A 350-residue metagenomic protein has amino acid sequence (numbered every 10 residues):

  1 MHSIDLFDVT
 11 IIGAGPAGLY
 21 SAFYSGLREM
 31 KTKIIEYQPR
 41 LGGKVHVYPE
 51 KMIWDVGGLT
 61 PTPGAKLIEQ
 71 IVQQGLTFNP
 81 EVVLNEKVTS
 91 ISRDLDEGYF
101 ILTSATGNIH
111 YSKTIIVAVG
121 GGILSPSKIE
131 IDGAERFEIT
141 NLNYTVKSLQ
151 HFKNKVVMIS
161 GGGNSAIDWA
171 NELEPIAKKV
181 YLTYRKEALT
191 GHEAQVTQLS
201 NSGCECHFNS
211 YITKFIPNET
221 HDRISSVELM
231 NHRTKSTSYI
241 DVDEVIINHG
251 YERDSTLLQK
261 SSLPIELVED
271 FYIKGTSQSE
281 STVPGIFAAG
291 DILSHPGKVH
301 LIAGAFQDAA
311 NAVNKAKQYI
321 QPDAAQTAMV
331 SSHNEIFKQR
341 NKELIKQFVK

Functional and structural regions predicted by a protein language model:
M1-I12, L27-R28, R40, E81-K155 (+3 more regions): FAD-binding core/adjacent interface of flavoenzyme oxidoreductases
F7-F78, I167-E193: Beta1-alpha1 glycine-rich phosphate/pyrophosphate-binding loop at the start of Rossmann-like nucleotide-binding domains
Y20, G43, S125-P126, D168 (+4 more regions): Glycine/Thr-rich phosphate-binding loops of Rossmann-like dinucleotide-binding domains
A22-Y24, H46-V47, S127-I131, A170-E172 (+3 more regions): Short amphipathic alpha-helical segments
G75-S104, I109-S112, E174-G275, A324-S331: A Rossmann-like FAD-binding core segment of flavoenzymes
E130-K153, E244, N248-A303, N311: FAD-site-proximal beta/loop scaffold in flavoenzymes
I167-W169, I292-E335: A conserved FAD-binding loop/helix module that cradles the flavin
K338-K350: Acidic, Ser/Thr-rich low-complexity intrinsically disordered segments
